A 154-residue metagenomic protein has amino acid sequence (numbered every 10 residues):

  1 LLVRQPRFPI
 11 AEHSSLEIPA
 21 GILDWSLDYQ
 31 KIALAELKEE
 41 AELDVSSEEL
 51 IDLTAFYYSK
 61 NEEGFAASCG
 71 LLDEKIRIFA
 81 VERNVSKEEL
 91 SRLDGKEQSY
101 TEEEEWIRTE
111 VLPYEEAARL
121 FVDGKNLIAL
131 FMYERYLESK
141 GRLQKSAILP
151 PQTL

Functional and structural regions predicted by a protein language model:
L1, R77-F79, E110: Conserved hydrophobic/aromatic positions in well-ordered beta-strands
L1-E39, E63-F65, N84, Q98-E103 (+1 more regions): Conserved Nudix-box catalytic region and its N-terminal flanking loop in Nudix hydrolases and closely related
Q5-S15, E42-Q98, E115: Active-site segment of metal-dependent pyrophosphate-handling enzymes, primarily the Nudix hydrolase catalytic core
L93-V122: NUDIX/MutT-family hydrolases
L127: Short, surface-exposed amphipathic charged segments that create phosphate/polyanion-binding patches used for binding
Y133-Y136: Short, basic amphipathic alpha-helical segments that act as recognition/interaction helices in nucleic-acid-binding
K140-L154: Eukaryotic N-terminal low-complexity, Ser/Thr- and Lys/Arg-rich leader segments that predominantly function as
